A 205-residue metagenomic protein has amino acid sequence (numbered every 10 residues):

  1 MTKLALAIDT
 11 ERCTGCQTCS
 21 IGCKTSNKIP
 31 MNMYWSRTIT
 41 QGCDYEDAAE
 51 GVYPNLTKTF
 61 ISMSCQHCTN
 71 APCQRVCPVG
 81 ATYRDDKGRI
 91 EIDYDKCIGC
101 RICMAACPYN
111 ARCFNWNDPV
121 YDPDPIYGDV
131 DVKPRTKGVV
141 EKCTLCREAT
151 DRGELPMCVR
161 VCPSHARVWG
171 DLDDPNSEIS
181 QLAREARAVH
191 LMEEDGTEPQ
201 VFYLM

Functional and structural regions predicted by a protein language model:
M1-M205: Non-ligating segments of multi-cofactor redox enzymes
